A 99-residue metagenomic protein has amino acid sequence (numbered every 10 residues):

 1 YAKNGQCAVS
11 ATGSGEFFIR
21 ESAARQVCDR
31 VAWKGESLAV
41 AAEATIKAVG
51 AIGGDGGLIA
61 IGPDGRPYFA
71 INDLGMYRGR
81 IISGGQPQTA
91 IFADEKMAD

Functional and structural regions predicted by a protein language model:
Y1-D99: N-terminal nucleophile
